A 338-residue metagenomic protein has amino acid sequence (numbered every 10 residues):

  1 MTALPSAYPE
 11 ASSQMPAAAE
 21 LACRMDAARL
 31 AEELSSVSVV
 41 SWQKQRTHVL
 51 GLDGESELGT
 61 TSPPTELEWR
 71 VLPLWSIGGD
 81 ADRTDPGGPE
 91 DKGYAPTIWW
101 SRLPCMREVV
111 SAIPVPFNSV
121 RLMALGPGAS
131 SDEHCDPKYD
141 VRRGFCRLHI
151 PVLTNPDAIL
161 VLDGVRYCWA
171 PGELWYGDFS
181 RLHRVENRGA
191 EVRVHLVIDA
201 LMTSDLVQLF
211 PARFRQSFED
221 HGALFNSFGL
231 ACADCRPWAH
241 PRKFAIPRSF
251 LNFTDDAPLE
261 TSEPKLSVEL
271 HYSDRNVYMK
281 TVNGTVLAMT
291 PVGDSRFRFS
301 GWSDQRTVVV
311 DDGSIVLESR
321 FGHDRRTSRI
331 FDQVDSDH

Functional and structural regions predicted by a protein language model:
M1-V109, D220: Non-heme Fe(II)/2-oxoglutarate
L122-V141: Conserved short histidine dyad/triad with adjacent acidic residue
A124, V141-D157: Short, conserved beta-strand element in jelly-roll/cupin
D132-E133, A158-L160, G177-D178, L182-G189: Short beta-strand His + acidic residue motifs that chelate non-heme Fe in jelly-roll/DSBH and cupin folds
C146-P151, Y176, A190-V207: A short hydrophobic beta-strand segment most commonly corresponding to one strand of the jelly-roll/cupin
P151-A170: A short beta-strand-loop-beta hairpin characteristic of the jelly-roll/cupin
R275-V308: Contiguous, well-ordered beta-strand patches that form the walls/edges of small beta-barrel/beta-sandwich domains
R296-H338: Beta-sheet ligand-binding and adhesion/scaffold domains
